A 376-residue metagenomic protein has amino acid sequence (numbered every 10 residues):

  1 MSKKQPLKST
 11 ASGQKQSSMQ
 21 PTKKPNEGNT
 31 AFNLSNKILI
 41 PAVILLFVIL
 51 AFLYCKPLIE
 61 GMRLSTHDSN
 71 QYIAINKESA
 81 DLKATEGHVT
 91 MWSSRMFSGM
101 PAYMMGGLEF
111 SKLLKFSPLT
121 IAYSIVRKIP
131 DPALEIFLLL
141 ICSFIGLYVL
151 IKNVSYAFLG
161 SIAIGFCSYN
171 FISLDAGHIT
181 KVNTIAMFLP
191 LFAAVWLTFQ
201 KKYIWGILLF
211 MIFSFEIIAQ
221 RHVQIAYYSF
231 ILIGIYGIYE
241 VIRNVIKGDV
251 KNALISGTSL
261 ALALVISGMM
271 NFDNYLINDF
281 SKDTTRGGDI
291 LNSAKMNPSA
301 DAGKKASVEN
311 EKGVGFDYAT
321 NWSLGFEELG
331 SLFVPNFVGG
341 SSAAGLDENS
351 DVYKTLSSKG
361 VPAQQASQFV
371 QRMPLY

Functional and structural regions predicted by a protein language model:
M1-K56, I141, L254-L264: Start-transfer (signal-anchor) and selected internal transmembrane alpha helices of multi-pass inner/ER membrane
S35-A42, A122-D131, N153-G160, G206 (+1 more regions): Membrane-interface starts of transmembrane alpha-helices
I40-V48, K251-D273, N292-A306: Hydrophobic alpha-helical membrane-interfacial segments at the cytosolic entry of transmembrane helices
L50-S143, I162-I185, E311-Y376: Membrane-interface coil-to-helix junctions
G61-M62, W205, M269-G288, G340-S341: Acidic/polar loop patches that form or flank catalytic/metal-binding clefts of enzymes that bind anionic ligands
S65-N76, N278-K312, D317-Y318: Extracytoplasmic catalytic-loop and juxtamembrane helix elements of membrane-embedded, polyprenol/dolichol-linked
F137-L150, S155-N244, S256-N278: Membrane-embedded helix bundles of polyisoprenyl
I246-V250: Alpha-helical transmembrane segments
